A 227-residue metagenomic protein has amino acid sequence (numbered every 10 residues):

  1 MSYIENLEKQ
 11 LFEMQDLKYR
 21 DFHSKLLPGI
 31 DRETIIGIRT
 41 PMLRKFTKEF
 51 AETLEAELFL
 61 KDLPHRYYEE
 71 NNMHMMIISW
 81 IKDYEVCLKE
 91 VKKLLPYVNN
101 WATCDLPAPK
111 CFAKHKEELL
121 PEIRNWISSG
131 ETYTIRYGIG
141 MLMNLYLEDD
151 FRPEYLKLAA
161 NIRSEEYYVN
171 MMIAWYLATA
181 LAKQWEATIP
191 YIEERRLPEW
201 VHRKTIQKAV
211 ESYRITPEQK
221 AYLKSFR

Functional and structural regions predicted by a protein language model:
M1-R227: Alpha-helical scaffold domains
